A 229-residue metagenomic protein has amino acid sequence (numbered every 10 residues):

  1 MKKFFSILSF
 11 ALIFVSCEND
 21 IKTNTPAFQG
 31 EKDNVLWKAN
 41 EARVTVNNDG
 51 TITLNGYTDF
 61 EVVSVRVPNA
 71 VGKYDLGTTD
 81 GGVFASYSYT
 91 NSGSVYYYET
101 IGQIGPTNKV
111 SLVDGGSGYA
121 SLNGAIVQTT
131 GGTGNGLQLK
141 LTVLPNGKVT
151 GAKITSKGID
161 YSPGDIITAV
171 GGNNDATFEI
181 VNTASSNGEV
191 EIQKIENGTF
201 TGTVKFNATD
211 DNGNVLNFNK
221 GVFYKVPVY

Functional and structural regions predicted by a protein language model:
F5-I7, A11-A39: Bacterial Sec-dependent N-terminal signal peptides
Q29, T53, S64, K109 (+4 more regions): Beta-strand secondary-structure signal
L36-N47, L139-V143, I159, E189-I195: Short, exposed beta-strand/loop patches in secreted or surface proteins that constitute
T45-I104, A184-E196: Surface-exposed helix/loop patches within compact recognition domains
N55-A70, G134-G136, I159-S162, N174-T177 (+2 more regions): Short, surface-exposed beta-strand/loop "edge" segments at domain boundaries and coil↔beta transitions
Q103-A184, G202: Conserved, function-critical positions that sit in or immediately flank catalytic and ligand-binding motifs
T177-N187, T203-Y229: Edge beta-strand at a domain terminus
E191-F200, P227-Y229: A short, structured loop/turn motif at beta-sheet edges
